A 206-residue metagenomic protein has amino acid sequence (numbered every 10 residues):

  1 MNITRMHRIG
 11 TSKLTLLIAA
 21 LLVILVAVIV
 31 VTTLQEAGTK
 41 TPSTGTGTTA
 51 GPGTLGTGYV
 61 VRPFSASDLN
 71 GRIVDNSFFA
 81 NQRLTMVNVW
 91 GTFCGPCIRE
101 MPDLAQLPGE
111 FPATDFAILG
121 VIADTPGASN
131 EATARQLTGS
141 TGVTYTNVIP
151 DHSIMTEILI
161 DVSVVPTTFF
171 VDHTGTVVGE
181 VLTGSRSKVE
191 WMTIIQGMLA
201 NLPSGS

Functional and structural regions predicted by a protein language model:
M1-P63, N201-S206: N-terminal targeting signals for export/organelle localization
P63-T85: A short beta-strand-turn-helix
M86-V87, I118: Hydrophobic beta-strand anchors of alpha/beta hydrolase catalytic cores
N88-C94, A123: Aromatic-flanked redox-active Cys/Sec active sites in thiol-based oxidoreductases, especially the WC-centered
I98-S140, H152-E157: Structural microenvironment flanking redox-active thiols in thiol-disulfide oxidoreductases
R99, Q106-A113, G139-T146, H173-T176 (+1 more regions): Sec-exported extracytoplasmic/periplasmic mature domains
R135-V171, L182: Short, internal strand/loop/helix patches that form the active-site neighborhood or redox-interaction surface
T167-S206: Thiol-/selenol-based redox modules, centered on thioredoxin-like and closely related oxidoreductase domains
